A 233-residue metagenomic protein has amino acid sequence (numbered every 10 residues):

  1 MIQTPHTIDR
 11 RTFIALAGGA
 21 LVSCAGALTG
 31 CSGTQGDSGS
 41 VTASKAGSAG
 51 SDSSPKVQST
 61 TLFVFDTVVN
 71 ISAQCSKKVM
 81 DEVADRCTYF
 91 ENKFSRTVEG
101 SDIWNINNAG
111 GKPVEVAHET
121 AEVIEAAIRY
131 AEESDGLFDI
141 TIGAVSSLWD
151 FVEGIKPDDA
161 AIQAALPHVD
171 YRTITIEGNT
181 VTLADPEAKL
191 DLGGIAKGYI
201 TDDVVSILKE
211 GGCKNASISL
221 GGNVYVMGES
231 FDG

Functional and structural regions predicted by a protein language model:
M1-G233: Mature catalytic core of soluble alpha/beta enzymes
